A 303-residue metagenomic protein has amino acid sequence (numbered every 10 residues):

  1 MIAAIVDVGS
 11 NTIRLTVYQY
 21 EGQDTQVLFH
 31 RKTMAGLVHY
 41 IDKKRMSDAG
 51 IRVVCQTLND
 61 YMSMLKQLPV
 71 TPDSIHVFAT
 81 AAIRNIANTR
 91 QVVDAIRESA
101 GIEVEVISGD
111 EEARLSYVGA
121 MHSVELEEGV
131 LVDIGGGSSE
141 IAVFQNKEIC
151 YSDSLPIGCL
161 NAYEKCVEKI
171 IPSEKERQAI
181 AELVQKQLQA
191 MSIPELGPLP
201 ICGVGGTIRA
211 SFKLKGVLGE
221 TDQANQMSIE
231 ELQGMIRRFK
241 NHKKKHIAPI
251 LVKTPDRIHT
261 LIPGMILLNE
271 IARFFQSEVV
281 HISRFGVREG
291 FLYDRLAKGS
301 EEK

Functional and structural regions predicted by a protein language model:
M1-Q26: N-terminal basic/disordered segments at the start of proteins
A3-D7, G129-D133, I201: Short glycine-aspartate micro-motif
S10-T12, A120, G135-I141, G206: Ser/Thr-glycine-rich phosphate-binding loops at phosphate-binding pockets of nucleotides, nucleotide cofactors
T12, H30, G129, G136-S138 (+1 more regions): Broad gene-expression machinery/nucleic-acid interaction feature
V17, Y40-Q67, P72, T80-V92 (+3 more regions): Helical "lid/coupling" subdomains associated with nucleotide-phosphate turnover
D24-K32, P69: N-terminal glycine-rich anion-binding loops that anchor highly charged ligand groups
V77: Dinucleotide-binding Rossmann-like beta1-alpha1 core, especially the glycine-rich loop that anchors the ADP
